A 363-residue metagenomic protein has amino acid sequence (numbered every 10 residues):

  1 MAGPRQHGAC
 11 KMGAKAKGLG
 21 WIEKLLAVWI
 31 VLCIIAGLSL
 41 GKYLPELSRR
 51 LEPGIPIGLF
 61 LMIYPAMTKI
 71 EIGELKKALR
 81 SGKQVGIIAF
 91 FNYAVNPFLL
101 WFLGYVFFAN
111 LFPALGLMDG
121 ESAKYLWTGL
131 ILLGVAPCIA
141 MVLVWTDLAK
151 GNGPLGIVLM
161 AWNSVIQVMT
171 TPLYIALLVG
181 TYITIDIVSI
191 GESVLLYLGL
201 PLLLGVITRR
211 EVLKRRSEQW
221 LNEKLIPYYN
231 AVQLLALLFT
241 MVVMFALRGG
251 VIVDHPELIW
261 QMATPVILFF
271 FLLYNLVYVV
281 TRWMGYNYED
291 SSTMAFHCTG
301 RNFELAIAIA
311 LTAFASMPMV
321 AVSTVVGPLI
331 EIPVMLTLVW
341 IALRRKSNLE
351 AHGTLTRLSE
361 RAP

Functional and structural regions predicted by a protein language model:
G3-P363: Alpha-helical transmembrane segments of multi-pass small-molecule/ion transporters
